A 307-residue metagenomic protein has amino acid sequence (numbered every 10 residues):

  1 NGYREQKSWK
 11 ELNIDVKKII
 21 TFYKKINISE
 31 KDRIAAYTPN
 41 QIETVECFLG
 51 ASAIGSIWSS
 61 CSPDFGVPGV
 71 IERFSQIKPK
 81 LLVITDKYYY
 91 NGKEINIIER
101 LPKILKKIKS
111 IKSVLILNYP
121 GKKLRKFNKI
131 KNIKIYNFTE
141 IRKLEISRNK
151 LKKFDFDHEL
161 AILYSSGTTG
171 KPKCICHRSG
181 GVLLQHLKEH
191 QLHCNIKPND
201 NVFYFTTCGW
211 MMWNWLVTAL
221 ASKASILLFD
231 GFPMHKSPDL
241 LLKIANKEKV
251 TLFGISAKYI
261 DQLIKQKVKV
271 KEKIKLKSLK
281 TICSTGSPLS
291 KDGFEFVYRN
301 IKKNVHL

Functional and structural regions predicted by a protein language model:
N1-L49, G66-I71, K134-K143, K153 (+1 more regions): Conserved AMP-binding/adenylate-forming core of the ANL superfamily
I20, R33, P39-V67, I77-L82 (+5 more regions): A short helix-loop-beta submotif of the ANL/AMP-binding
I34, A51, E159, S165-T168 (+5 more regions): Conserved S/T- and glycine-rich ATP-binding loop of Class I adenylate-forming
T38-P39, S59-Q76, Y88-Y89, K93-N96 (+3 more regions): ATP-dependent adenylate-forming carboxylate-activation enzymes
A53-T139, K249, S256-A257: Structural core segment of the AMP-binding/adenylate-forming
I116, N128-Y164, K171, S179-G181 (+2 more regions): Conserved pre-ATP/AMP-binding loop-to-beta segment of ANL
G181-N201, W210-T251, Q266-K269: Conserved AMP-binding/adenylation subdomain of ANL enzymes
A224, V250-I255, I264-L307: Gly/Ser/Thr-rich phosphate-binding loop
